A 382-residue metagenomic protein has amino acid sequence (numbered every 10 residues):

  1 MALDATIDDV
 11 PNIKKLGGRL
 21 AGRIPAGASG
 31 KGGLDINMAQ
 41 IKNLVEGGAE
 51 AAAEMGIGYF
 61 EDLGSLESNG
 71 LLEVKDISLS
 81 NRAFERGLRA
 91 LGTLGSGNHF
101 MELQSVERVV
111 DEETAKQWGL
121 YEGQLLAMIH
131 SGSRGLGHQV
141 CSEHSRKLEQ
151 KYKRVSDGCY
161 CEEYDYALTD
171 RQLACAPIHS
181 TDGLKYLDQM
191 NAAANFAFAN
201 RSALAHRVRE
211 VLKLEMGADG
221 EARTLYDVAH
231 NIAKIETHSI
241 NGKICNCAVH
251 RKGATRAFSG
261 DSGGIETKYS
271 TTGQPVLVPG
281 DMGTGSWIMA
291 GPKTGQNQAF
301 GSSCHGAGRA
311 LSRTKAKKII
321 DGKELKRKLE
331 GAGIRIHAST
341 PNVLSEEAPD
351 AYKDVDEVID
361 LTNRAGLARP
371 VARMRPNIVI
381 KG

Functional and structural regions predicted by a protein language model:
M1-G382: Domain-length cofactor-binding catalytic modules of enzymes
